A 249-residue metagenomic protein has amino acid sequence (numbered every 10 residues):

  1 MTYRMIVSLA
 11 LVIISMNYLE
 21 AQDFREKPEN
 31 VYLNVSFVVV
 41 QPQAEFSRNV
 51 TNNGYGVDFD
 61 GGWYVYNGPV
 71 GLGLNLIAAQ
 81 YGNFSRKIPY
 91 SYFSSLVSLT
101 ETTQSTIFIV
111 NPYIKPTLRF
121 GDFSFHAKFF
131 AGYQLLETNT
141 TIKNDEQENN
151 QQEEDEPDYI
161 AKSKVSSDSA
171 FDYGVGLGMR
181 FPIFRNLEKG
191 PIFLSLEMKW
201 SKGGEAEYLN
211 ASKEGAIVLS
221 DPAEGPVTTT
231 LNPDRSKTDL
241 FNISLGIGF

Functional and structural regions predicted by a protein language model:
M1-E29, G248: Cleavable N-terminal export/targeting peptides
A21-G71, N242, G246-F249: Short glycine/proline- and aromatic-enriched beta-strand/turn motifs that initiate or cap beta-hairpins
E29-V31, T51-V57, Q104-V110, F123 (+2 more regions): Residues that define the transmembrane beta-barrel architecture of outer-membrane proteins
L33, D145-G204: A generic hydrophobic-segment detector
V35-V39, V57-W63, A78, V110-L118 (+4 more regions): Residues on the lipid-exposed face of transmembrane beta-strands in outer-membrane beta-barrel proteins
Q43-N49, S94-T103, P157-S166, T228-P233: Extracellular loop and loop/strand-boundary signature of outer-membrane beta-barrel proteins
G62-Q152, E156, D168-Y173, N186: Gram-negative (and chloroplast) outer-membrane scaffold detector with strong preference for beta-barrel transmembrane
G178-F249: Predominantly the C-terminal beta-signal and adjacent terminal strand-loop region of outer-membrane beta-barrel
